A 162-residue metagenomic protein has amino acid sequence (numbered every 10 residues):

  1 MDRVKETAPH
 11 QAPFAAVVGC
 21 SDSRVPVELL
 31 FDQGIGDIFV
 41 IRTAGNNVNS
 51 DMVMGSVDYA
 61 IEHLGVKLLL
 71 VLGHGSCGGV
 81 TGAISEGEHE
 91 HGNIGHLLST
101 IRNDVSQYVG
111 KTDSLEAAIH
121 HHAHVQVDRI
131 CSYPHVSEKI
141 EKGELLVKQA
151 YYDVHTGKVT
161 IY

Functional and structural regions predicted by a protein language model:
M1-A12, G36, G45-L64, G78-Y162: Divalent-metal-activated hydrolytic enzyme cores
A8-A12, V18-R24, E28: N-terminal active-site beta-alpha-beta segment that forms phosphate/nucleotide-binding and substrate-recognition loops
F14, L68: Residues at the starts of beta-strands that form the adenosine-phosphate
V17, I41, V71, Q149 (+1 more regions): Divalent metal-coordination and catalytic microenvironments
G19-R24, A44-N47, H74: Short glycine-enriched loops at secondary-structure junctions
R24-R42: Catalytic core of membrane glycerolipid acyltransferases/transacylases, capturing the structured, soluble-facing
L69-G75: Ordered, amphipathic secondary-structure segments that act as subunit-interaction surfaces in large macromolecular
